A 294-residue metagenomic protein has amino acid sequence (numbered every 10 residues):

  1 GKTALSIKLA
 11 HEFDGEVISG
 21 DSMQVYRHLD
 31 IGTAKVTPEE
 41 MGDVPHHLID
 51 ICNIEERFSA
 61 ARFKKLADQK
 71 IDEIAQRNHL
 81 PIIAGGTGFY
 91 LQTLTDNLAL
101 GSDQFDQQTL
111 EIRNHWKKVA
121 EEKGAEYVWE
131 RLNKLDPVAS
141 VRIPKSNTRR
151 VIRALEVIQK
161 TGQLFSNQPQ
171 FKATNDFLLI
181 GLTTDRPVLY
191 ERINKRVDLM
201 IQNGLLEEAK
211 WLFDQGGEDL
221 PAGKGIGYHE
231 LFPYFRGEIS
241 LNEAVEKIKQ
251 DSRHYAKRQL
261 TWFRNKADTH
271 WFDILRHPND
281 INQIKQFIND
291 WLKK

Functional and structural regions predicted by a protein language model:
G1-K294: Phosphate/pyrophosphate-binding catalytic cores of soluble transferases and nucleic-acid-acting enzymes
